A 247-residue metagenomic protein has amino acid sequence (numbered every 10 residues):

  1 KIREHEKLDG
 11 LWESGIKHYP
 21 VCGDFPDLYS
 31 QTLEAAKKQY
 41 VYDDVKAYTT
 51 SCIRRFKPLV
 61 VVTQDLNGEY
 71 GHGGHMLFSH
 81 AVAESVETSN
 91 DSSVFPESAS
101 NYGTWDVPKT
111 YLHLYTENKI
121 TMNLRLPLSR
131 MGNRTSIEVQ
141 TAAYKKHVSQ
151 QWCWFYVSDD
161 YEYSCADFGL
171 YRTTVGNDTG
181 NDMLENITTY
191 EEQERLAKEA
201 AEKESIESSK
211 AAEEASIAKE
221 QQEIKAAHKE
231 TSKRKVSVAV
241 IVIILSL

Functional and structural regions predicted by a protein language model:
K1-F95: Active-site beta-strand->loop->alpha-helix modules in alpha/beta enzyme cores, enriched in Gly/His/Asp(Glu)
Q31, Q39, Q64, Q140 (+4 more regions): Residue-identity detector for glutamine
T88-E207, V238-I241: The feature marks non-catalytic terminal segments
R195-K233: C-terminal low-complexity, Ser/Thr- and acidic/Pro-rich disordered "stalk" regions positioned immediately N-terminal
V242-L247: Core hydrophobic alpha-helical transmembrane segments of single-pass membrane proteins
